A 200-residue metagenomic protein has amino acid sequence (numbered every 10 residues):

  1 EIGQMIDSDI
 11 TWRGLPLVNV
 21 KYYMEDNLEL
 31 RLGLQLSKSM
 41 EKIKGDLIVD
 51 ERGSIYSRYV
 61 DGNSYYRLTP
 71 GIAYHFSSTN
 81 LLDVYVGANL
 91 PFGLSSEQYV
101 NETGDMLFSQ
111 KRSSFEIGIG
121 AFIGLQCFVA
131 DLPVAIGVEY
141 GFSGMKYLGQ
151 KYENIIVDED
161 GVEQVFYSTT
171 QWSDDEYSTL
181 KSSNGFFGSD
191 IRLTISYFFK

Functional and structural regions predicted by a protein language model:
E1-K44, K181-K200: Short glycine/proline- and aromatic-enriched beta-strand/turn motifs that initiate or cap beta-hairpins
I2-I6, L34-M40, S64, L90-Q98 (+2 more regions): Transmembrane beta-strands of outer-membrane beta-barrel pores
G3-I6, E51-D61, A73, G104-R112 (+1 more regions): Extracellular loop and loop/strand-boundary signature of outer-membrane beta-barrel proteins
I10-P16, G62-L68, L82, K111-I119 (+1 more regions): Residues that define the transmembrane beta-barrel architecture of outer-membrane proteins
V18-Y22, L34, L68-Y74, A88-F92 (+3 more regions): Residues on the lipid-exposed face of transmembrane beta-strands in outer-membrane beta-barrel proteins
N27-L30, N80-L82, C127-V134: Repeated loop/turn-to-beta-strand initiation elements of outer-membrane beta-barrel proteins
K42-E51, S96-L107, G149-V157: Outer-membrane beta-barrel translocator domains and adjoining extracellular loop/strand segments of Gram-negative
Q126-K200: Predominantly the C-terminal beta-signal and adjacent terminal strand-loop region of outer-membrane beta-barrel
